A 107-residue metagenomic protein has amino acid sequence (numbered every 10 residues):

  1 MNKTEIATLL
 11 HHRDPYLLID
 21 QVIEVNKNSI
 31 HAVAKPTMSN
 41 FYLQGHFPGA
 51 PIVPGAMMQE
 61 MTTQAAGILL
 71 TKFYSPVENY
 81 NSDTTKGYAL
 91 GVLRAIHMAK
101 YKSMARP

Functional and structural regions predicted by a protein language model:
M1-I6: Short Pro/Gly-enriched beta-strand edge/turn motifs at strand-loop
T8, E60: Short alpha-helical basic/polar micro-motif
H11, L18, K27-S29, H97 (+1 more regions): HotDog/MaoC-like acyl-thioester-processing domains
H12, A32-K35, G91-V92, H97: Small/polar/charged residue-enriched interaction surfaces, especially the RNA/DNA-contacting tracks of RNP/CRISPR
D14-V53, M57-M58, A65: Catalytic strand-loop segment that frames the active site of acyl-thioester-processing enzymes
G67-P107: Hydrophobic beta-strand-centered segment that forms part of the acyl-chain substrate-binding groove
